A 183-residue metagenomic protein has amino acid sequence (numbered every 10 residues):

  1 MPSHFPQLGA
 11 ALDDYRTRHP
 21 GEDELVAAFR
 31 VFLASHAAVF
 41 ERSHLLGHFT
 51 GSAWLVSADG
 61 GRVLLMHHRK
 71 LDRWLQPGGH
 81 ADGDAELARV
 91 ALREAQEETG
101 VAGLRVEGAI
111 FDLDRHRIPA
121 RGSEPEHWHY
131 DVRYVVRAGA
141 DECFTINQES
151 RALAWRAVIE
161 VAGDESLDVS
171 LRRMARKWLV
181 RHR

Functional and structural regions predicted by a protein language model:
M1-Q7, V180-R183: Short, low-complexity, intrinsically disordered N-terminal peptides in bacterial proteins
H4-R16: Generic N-terminal amphipathic, Lys/Arg-enriched alpha-helix
D14-S52: Acidic, metal-coordinating catalytic segment for phosphate/diphosphate chemistry, firing primarily on the Nudix
F40-Q76: N-terminal strand-loop-strand
W54-L55, A81-G83: Hydrophobic alpha-helical segments that drive targeting, anchoring, or assembly
D82-S170: Unchanged
S166-R183: Charged phosphate-binding loop/patch that engages nucleotide di/tri-phosphates or the phosphate backbone of nucleic
